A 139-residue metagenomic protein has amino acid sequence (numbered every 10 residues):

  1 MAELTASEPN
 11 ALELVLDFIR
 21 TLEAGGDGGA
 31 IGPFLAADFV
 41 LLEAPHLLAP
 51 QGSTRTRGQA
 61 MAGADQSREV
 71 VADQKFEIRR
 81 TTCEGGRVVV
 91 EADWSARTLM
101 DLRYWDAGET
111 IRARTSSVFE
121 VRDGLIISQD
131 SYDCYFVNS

Functional and structural regions predicted by a protein language model:
M1-A37: Short, low-complexity N-terminal intrinsically disordered segments enriched in polar/charged residues
A2-S7, M61-S139: A beta-strand edge to alpha-helix "cap/lid" segment located at domain peripheries
E3, L16, P45-L48, Y104: Residue-level detector of alpha-helix boundaries and kinks
T5-E8, T21, P50, T54-R57 (+1 more regions): A generic helix-loop boundary/linker signal
S7-R20, V40-P45, S67-V71, Q129: Short charge-dense sequence patches
L22, D38, E43, D123 (+1 more regions): Generic alpha-helical secondary structure signal
G28-G85: A solvent-exposed, acidic/Ser-Thr-rich amphipathic alpha-helical stretch
